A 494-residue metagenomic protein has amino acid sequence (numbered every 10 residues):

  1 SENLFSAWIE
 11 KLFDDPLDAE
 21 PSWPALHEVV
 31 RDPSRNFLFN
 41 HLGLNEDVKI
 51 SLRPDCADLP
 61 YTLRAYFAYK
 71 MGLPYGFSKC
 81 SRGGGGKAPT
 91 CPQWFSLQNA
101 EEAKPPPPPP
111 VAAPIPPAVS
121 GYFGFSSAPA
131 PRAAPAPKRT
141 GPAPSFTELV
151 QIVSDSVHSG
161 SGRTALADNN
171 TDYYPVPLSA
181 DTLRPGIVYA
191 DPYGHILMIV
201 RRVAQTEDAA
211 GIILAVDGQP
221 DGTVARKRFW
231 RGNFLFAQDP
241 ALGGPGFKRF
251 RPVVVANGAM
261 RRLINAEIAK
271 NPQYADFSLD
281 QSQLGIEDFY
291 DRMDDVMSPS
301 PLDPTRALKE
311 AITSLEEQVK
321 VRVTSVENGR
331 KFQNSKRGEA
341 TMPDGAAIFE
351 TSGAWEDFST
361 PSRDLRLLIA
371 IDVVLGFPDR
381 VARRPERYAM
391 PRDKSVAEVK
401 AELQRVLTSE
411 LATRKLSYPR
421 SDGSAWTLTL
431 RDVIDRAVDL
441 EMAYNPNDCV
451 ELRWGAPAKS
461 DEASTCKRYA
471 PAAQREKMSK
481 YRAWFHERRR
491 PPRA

Functional and structural regions predicted by a protein language model:
S1-D155, R163-T171, R249-A494: Mixed-charge, low-complexity intrinsically disordered regions
N170-L178: Active-site neighborhood of thiol-dependent amide/isopeptide-bond enzymes
P177-R184, Y189-A190: Short, well-ordered loop/turn sites that connect or cap secondary structure elements
P185, Y193-H195, G211: Envelope-exposed proteins and targeting segments
D191-Y193, D217-G218: Short His-Asn-centered micro-motif
H195-Q205: Short beta-strand-centered aromatic/proline hotspots
D208-F234: Short solvent-exposed strand/turn elements
V224-R262: Active-site rim recognition segments
